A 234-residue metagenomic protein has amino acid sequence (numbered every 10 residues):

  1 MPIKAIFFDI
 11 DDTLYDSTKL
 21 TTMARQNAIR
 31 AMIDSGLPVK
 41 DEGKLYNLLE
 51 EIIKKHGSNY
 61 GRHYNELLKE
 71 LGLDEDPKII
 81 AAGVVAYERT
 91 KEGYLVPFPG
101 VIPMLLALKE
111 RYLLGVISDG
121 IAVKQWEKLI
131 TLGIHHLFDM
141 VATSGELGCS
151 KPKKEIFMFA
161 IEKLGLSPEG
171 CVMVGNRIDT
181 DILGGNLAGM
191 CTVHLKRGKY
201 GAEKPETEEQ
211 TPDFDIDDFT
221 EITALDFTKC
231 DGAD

Functional and structural regions predicted by a protein language model:
M1-I6, E75, I102, L106 (+2 more regions): Asp-based, Mg2+/Mn2+-dependent phosphohydrolase catalytic module
M1-K44: Active-site neighborhood of HAD-like aspartate-dependent phosphohydrolases
Y15-K19, E92, V96, E169: Residues in soluble alpha-helical coiled-coils and helical-bundle/repeat scaffolds
A24-I29, L49, L68, V84-E88 (+1 more regions): Hydrophobic alpha-helical core bundles mediating ligand binding, dimerization, or RNAP-core interactions
Q26-I33, N65-L67, L129, M158-I161: Short, well-ordered amphipathic alpha-helices
K40, E50-A86: A metal-dependent, Asp-based hydrolase signature
G61-N65, P77, V85, R89-G115 (+1 more regions): Short, acidic loop-to-helix structural element flanking the phosphoryl-transfer center in phosphate-processing enzymes
